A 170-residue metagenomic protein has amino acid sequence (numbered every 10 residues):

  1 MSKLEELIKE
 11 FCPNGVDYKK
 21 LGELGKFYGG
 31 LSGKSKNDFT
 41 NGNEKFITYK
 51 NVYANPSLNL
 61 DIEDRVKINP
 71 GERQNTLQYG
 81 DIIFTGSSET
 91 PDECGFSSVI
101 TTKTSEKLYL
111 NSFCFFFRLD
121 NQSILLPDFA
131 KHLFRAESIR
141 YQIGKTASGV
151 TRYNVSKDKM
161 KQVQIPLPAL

Functional and structural regions predicted by a protein language model:
S2-E10, N14, L133, E137-Y141 (+1 more regions): Hydrophobic, ordered structural segments
K3, L7-L31: Non-catalytic DNA-recognition/assembly elements of restriction-modification systems
E10-C12, G33, P70-G71, G149: Short, solvent-exposed loop/turn positions at domain surfaces that link secondary-structure elements or cap domain
G15-K19, A130, K161-L170: Amphipathic alpha-helical segments
V16, L21, E44, D81-I83: Short, structured motif recognition centered on aromatic/hydrophobic residues
G22-S35, K50-D81: Sequence-specific dsDNA recognition surfaces
T48, G71-R135: A short beta-sheet element
K107-F115, A147-A169: A short glycine-rich beta-alpha junction/loop motif
